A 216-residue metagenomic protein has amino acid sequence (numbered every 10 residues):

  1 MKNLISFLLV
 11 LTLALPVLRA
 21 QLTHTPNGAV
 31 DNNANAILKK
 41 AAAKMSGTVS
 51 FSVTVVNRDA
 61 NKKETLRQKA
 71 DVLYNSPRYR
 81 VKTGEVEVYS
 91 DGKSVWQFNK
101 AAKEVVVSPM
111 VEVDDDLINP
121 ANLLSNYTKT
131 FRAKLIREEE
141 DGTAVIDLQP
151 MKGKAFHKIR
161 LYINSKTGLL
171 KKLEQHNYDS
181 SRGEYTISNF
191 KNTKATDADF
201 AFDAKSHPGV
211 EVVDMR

Functional and structural regions predicted by a protein language model:
M1-L4: Positively charged n-region of N-terminal signal peptides that target proteins for export
S6-P16: Bacterial N-terminal signal peptides
P16-L66, N75-R78, S206, E211-R216: N-terminal leader/targeting segments and the immediate start of mature chains
A20, F131, E140-P208, V213-R216: Gly/Pro-enriched, hydrophobic low-complexity segments that function as extracytoplasmic propeptides/linkers
V56-A60, K82, F98, Q149-M151 (+1 more regions): A generic structural motif
K69-L117, R182-E184: An acidic-aromatic
M110-D141: Flexible, surface-exposed loop/linker segments and immediately adjacent secondary-structure boundaries
